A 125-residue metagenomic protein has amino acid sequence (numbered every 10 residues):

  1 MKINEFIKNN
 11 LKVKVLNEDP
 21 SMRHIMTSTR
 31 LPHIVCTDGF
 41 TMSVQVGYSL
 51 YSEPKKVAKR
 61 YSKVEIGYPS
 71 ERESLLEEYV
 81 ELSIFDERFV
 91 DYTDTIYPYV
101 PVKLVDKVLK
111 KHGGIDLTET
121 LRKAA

Functional and structural regions predicted by a protein language model:
M1-K2: Glycine-rich short-loop/terminal segments
E5-R23: Surface-exposed intrinsically disordered loops and tails
D19-S62: Amphipathic, interaction-prone secondary-structure segments
H24-M26, S70, D116-L117: Polar low-complexity intrinsically disordered regions enriched in Ser/Thr and small residues
I34, I66-Y68, V105: Generic structural hydrophobic/aromatic packing signal, biased to beta-strands
G47-R88: Acidic, aromatic-enriched beta-alpha/helix-loop junctions
E73-A125: Low-complexity intrinsically disordered segments
